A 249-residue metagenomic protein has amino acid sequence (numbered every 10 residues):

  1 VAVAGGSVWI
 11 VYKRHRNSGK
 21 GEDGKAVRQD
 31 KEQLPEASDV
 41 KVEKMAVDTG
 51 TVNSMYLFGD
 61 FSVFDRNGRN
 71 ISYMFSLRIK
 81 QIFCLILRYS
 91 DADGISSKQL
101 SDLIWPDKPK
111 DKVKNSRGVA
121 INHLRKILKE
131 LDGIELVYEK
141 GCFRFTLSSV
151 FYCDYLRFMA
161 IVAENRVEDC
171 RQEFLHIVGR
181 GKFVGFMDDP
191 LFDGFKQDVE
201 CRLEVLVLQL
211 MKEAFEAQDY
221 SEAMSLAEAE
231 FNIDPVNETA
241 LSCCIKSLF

Functional and structural regions predicted by a protein language model:
V1-C243, S247-F249: Intrinsically disordered, low-complexity protein-interaction/activation regions
